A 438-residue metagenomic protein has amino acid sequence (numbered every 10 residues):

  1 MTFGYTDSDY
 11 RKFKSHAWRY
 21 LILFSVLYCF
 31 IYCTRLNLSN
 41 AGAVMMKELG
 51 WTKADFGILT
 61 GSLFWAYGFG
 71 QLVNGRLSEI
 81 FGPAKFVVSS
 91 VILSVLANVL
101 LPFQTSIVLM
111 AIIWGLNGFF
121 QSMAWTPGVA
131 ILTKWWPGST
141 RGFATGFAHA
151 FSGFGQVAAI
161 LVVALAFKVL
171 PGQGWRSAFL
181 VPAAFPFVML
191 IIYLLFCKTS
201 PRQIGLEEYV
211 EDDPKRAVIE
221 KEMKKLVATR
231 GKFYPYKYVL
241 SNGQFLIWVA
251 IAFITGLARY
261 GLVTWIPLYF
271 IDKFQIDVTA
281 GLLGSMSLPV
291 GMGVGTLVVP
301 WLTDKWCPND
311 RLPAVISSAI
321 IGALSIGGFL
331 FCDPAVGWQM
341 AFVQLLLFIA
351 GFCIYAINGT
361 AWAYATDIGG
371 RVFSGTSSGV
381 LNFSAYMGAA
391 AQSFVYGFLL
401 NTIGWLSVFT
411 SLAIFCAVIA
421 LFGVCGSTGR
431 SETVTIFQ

Functional and structural regions predicted by a protein language model:
L38-N40, N242-L297, N358, W362: Extracytoplasmic gate region of multi-pass secondary transporters
F69-I107: Conserved MFS/SLC helix-loop-helix module at the cytosolic interface between two early adjacent transmembrane helices
G70-G82, T296-N309, L400: Helix-to-loop junctions at the C-terminal end of transmembrane segments in multipass secondary transporters
I80-V91, D304-A319: Cytoplasmic membrane-interface "Motif A"-like loop-to-helix N-cap segments of 12-TM Major Facilitator Superfamily
I113-F154: Cytoplasmic helix-loop-helix junction between adjacent transmembrane helices in 12-TM secondary transporters
A144-L161, M292, S384-Q392: Glycine-rich segments within core transmembrane alpha-helices of 12-TM secondary carriers
A148-R202: Helix-loop-helix hairpin linking two adjacent transmembrane segments in secondary transporters
D310-A361: C-terminal transmembrane helical hairpin of 12-TM major facilitator-type secondary transporters
